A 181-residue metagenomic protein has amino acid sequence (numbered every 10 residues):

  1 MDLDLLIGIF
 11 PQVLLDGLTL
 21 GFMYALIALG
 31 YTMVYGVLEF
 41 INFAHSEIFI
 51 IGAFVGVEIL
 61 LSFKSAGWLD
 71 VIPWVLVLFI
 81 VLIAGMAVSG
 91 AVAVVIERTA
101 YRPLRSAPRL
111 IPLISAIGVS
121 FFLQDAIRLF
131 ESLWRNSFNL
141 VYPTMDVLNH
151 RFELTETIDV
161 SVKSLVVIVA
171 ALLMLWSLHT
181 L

Functional and structural regions predicted by a protein language model:
M1-L38, A44-L181: Small-residue-rich transmembrane alpha-helical segments that form helix-helix packing/gating elements in polytopic
